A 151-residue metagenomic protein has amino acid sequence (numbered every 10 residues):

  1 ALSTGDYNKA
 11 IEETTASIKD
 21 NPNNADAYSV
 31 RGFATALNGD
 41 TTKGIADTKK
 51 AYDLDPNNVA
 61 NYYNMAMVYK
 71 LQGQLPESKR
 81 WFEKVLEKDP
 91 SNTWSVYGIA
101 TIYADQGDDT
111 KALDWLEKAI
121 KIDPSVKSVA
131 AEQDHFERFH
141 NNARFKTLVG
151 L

Functional and structural regions predicted by a protein language model:
S3-T4, L37-N38, L71-Q72, D105 (+1 more regions): Register position in tetratricopeptide repeats
A16-S17, K50-A51, K84-V85, K118-A119: Canonical positions in the second alpha-helix
V30, N64, G98, E132-Q133: Canonical tetratricopeptide repeat
K121-L151: Terminal, low-structured helical/coil segments at or just beyond the last alpha-helical repeat
